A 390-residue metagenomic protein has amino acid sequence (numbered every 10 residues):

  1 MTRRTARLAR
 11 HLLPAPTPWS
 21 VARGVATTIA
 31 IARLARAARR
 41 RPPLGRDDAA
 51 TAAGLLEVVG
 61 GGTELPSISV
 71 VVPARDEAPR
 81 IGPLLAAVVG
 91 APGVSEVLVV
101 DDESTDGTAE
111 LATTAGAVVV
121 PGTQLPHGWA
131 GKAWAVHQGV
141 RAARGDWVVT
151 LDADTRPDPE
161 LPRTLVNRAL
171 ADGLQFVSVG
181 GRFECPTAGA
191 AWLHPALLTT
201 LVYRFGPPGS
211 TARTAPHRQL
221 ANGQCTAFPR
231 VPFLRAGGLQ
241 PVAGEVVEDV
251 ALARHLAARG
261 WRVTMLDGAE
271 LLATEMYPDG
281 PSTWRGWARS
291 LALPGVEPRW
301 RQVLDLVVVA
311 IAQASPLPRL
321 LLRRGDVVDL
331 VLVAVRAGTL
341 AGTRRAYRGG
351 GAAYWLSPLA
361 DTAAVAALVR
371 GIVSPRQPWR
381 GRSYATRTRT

Functional and structural regions predicted by a protein language model:
M1-G61, A191-L198, Y203-P207, S357: N-terminal membrane-anchoring/stem segments of glycan-assembly enzymes
T27-A30, L34-A37, P121-Q138, R168-A236 (+3 more regions): Long helical/loop segments within the catalytic core of UDP-sugar-dependent glycosyltransferases, especially the large
R41, Q302-Q377: Membrane-embedded multi-pass helical conduit in multi-pass membrane proteins, especially envelope-biosynthetic
S67-S69, E96: Cell-envelope/extracellular polymer assembly enzymes that use nucleotide-activated donors
A86-S95: Short, acidic, metal-binding catalytic loop of nucleotide-sugar glycosyltransferases
D101-E110, Q124: A conserved acidic beta->alpha catalytic loop
G107, A153-R168: Acidic donor-binding/catalytic loop of UDP-sugar-dependent glycosyltransferases, especially processive GT2
A169, S178, R182-L201, V231-L234 (+1 more regions): Catalytic donor/gating beta->alpha subdomain of glycosyltransferases that bind UDP-sugars
